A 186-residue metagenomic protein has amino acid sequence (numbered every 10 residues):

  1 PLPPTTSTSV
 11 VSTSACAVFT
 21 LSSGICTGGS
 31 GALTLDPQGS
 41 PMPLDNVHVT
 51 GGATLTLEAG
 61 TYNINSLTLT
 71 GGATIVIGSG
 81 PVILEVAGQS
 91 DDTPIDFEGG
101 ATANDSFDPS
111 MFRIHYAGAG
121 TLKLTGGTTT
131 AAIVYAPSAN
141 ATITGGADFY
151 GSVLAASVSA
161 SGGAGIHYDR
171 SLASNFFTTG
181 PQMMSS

Functional and structural regions predicted by a protein language model:
P1-S186: Primarily marks folded extracellular/lumenal domains of secretory and cell-surface proteins
